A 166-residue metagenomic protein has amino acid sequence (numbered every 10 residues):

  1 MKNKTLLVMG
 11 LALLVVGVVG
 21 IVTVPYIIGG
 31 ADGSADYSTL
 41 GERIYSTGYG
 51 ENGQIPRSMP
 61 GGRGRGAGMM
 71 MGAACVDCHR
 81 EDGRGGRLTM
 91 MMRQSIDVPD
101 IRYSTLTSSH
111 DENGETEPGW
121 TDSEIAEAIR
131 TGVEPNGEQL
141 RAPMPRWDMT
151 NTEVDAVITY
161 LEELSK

Functional and structural regions predicted by a protein language model:
M1-V15: N-terminal Sec-pathway targeting helices
K4-T5, S34-S38, M70-G72, A156: Short sequence/structural segments immediately N-terminal
G20-I21, P25, A156-Y160: Extended surface/linker regions that mediate inter-domain or inter-protein docking in multi-component redox
P25-M69: Electrostatic cytochrome c docking/interface patches
L40, G119-N136, L140-K166: C-terminal capping alpha-helices of c-type cytochrome domains
S46-Y49, D77-R84, E162-E163: Detector for the c-type heme attachment site
E51-G53, G86, T107-S109, P135-G137 (+1 more regions): Short loop/beta submotifs within extracellular cysteine-rich repeat domains
R57-D122, P143-M149: Gly/Gly-Pro-rich "capping" loops immediately C-terminal to redox-active cysteine motifs in periplasmic/lumenal
